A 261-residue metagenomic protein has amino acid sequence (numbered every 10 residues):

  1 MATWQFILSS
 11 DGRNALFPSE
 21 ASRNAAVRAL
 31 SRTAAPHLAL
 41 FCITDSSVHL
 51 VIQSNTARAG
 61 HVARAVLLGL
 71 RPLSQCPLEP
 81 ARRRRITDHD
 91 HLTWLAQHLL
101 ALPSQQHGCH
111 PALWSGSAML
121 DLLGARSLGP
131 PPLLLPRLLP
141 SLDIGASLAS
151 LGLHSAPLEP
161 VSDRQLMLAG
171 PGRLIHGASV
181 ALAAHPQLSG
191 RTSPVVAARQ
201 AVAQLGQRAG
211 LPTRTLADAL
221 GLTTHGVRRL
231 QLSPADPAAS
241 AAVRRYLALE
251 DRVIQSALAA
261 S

Functional and structural regions predicted by a protein language model:
M1-S46, Q53-S261: Short Pro-Cys-Gly-centered "Cys-loop" motif that presents a nucleophilic cysteine in a tight turn
